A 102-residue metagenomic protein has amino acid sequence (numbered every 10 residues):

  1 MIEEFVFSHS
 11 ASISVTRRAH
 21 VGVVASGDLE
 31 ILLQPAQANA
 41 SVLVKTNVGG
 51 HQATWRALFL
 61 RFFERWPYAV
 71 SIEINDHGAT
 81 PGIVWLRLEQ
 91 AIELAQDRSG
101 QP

Functional and structural regions predicted by a protein language model:
M1-P102: N-terminal intrinsically disordered, cationic/polar leader segments that include organellar targeting peptides
